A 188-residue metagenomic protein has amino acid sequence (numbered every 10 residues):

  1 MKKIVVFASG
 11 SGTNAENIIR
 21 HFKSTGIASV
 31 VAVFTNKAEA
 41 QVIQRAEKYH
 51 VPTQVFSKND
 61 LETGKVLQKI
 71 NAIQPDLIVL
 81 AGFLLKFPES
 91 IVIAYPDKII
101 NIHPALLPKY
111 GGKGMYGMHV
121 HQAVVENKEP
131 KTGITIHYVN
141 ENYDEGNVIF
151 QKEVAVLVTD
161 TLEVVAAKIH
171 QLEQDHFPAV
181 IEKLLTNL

Functional and structural regions predicted by a protein language model:
M1-L188: One-carbon transfer enzymes
